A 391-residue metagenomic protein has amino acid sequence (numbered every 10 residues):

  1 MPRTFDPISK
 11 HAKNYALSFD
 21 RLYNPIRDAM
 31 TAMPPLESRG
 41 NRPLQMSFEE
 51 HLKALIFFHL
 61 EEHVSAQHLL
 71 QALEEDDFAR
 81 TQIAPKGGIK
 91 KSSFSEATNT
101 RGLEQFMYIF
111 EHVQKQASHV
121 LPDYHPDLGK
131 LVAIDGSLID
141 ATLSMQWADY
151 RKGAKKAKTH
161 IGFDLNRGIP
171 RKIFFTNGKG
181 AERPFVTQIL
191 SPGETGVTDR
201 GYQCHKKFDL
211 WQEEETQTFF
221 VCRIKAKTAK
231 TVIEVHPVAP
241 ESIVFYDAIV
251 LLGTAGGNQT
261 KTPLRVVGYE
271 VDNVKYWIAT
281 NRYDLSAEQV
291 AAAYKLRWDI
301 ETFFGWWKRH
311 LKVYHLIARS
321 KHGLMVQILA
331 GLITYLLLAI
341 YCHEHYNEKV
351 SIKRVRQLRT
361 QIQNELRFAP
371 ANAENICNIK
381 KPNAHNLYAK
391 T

Functional and structural regions predicted by a protein language model:
M1-A72, N99-R101, Y108-I109, P126-K130 (+3 more regions): Single, function-defining residue in the core of a domain
E74-A84: Extended, structured, electrostatic nucleic-acid-contact surfaces
Q82-I83, H119-P122, W147-D149: Catalytic micro-motifs at enzyme active sites that drive phosphoryl/nucleotidyl and oxygen chemistry
Q82-L103: Major-groove recognition helix of helix-turn-helix-like DNA-binding domains
E104-Q116: Short Lys/Arg-enriched helix C-cap and helix-to-coil transition segments that create basic nucleic-acid-contact patches
Q114-P122, A181-R183: A short, well-structured juxtamembrane/interface segment
K115-H119, M145, H205-K206: Short alpha-helical segments and helix-capping/turn motifs at coil-helix boundaries
